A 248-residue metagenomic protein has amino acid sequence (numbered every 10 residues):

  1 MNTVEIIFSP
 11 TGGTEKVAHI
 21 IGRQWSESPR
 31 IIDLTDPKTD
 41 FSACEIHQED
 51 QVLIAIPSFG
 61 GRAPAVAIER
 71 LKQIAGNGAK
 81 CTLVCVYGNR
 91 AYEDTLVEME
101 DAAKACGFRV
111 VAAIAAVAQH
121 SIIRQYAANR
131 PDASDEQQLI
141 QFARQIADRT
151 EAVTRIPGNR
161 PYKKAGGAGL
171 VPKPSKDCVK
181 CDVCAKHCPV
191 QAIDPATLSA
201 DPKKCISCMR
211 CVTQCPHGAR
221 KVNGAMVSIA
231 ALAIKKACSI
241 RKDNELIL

Functional and structural regions predicted by a protein language model:
N2-P37, F41-G169, G224-A225, I229-A231 (+1 more regions): FMN-binding flavodoxin-like domain, especially the glycine-rich phosphate-binding loop
P174, V179-D201, I206, R210-V227: Iron-sulfur cluster-binding cysteine motifs and their immediate structural context in ferredoxin-like electron-transfer
